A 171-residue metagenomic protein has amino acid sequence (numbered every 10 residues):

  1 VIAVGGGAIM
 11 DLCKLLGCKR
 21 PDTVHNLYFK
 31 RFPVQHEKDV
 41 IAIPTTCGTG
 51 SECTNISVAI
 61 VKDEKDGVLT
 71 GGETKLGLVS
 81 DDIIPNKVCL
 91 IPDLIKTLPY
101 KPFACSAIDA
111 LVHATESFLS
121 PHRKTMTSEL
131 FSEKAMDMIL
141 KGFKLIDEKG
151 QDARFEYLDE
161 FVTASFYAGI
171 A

Functional and structural regions predicted by a protein language model:
V1-L27, F32, L145-Y157: N-terminal small/polar loop signature for handling phosphorylated ligands or for N-terminal nucleophile
V1-V4, I41, Y167-G169: Short glycine-rich or small-residue beta-strand-to-loop segments that form or flank ligand, phosphate, metal/Fe-S
G5-I9, T46, G50-E52, A171: Gly/Ser/Thr-rich beta-alpha loop segments that engage phosphate groups in nucleotides
G6, L12, K65-T70, T74 (+3 more regions): Proteins with a high burden of low-complexity, intrinsically disordered sequence enriched in S/T/G/P/A and R, requiring
M10, I108, E133-M136: Short alpha-helical patches at coil-to-helix transitions and adjacent helical residues in well-structured domains
K19-T127: A glycine/threonine-rich phosphate-anchoring loop and its flanking beta-alpha core in nucleotide/phosphate-binding
S117-A171: Active-site segments that bind and position negatively charged phosphate/pyrophosphate groups
